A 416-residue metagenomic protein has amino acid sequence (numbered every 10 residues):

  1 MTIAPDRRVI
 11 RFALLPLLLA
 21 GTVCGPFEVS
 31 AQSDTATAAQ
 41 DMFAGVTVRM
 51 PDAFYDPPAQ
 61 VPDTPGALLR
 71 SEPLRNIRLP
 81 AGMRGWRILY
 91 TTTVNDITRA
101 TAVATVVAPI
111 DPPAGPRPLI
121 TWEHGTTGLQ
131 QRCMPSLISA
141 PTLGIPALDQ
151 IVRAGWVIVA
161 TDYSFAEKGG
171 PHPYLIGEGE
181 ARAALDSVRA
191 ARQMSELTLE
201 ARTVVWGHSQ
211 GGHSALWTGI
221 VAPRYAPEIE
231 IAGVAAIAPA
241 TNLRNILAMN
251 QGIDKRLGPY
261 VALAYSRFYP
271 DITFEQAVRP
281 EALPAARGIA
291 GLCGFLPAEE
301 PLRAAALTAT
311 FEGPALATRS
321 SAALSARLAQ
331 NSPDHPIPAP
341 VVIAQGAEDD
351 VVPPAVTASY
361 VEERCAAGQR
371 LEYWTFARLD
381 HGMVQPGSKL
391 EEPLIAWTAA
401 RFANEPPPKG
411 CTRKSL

Functional and structural regions predicted by a protein language model:
A31-P113: Catalytic-loop region of hydrolases
Q40-T47, D52-A53, P57-A59, I237-D334: Accessory cap/linker subdomain of secreted extracellular hydrolases
N95-T101, P109-Q150: Short, surface-exposed "cap/lid" segments of acyl-processing enzymes
Y174-S195: Alpha/beta-hydrolase active-site loop
R189-L257: Primarily recognizes the serine-hydrolase "nucleophile elbow" in alpha/beta-hydrolase and SGNH/GDSL folds
S325-A326, N331, A358-L416: C-terminal catalytic histidine-bearing segment of alpha/beta-hydrolase fold enzymes
I343-D349: Short beta-strand/loop motif that positions the catalytic acidic residue of the alpha/beta-hydrolase fold
D350-V356: Conserved alpha/beta-hydrolase "acid-adjacent" motif
